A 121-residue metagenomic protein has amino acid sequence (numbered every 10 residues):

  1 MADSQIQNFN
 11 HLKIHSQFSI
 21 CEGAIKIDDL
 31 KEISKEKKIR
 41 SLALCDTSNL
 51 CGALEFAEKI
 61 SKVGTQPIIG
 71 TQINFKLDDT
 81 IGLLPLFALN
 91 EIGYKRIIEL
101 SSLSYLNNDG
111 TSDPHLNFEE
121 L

Functional and structural regions predicted by a protein language model:
M1-L121: Phosphodiester-processing cores and adjacent nucleic acid-binding clamps
